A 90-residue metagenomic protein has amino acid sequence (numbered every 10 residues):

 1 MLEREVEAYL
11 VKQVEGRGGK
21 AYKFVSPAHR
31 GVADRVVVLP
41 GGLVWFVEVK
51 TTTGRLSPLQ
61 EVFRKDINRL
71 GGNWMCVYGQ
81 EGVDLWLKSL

Functional and structural regions predicted by a protein language model:
M1-L90: Catalytic phosphate/metal-binding cores of nucleic-acid and nucleotide-processing enzymes, i.e., regions that mediate
